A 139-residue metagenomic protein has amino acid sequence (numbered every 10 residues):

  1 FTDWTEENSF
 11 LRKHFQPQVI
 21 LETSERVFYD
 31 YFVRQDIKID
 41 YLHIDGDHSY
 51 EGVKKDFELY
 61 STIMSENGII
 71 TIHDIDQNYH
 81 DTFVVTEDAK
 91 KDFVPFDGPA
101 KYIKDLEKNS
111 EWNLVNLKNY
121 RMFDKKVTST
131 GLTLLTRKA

Functional and structural regions predicted by a protein language model:
F1-A139: S-adenosylmethionine/decaboxylated-SAM
